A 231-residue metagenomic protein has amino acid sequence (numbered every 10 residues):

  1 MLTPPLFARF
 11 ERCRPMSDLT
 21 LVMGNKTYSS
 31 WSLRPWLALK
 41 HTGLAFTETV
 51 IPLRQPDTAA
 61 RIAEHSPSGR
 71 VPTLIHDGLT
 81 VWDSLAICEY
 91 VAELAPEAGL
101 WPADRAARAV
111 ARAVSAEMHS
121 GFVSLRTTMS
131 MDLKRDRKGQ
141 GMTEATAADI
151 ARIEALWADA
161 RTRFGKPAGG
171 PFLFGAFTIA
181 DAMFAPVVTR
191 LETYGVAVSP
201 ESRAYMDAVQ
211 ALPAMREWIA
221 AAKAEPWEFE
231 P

Functional and structural regions predicted by a protein language model:
L2, F7-M142: GST-like domain detector, emphasizing the conserved glutathione-binding G-site in the N-terminal thioredoxin-like
L21-M23, T49, G175, E192-T193 (+1 more regions): Short, contiguous strand/loop micro-motifs
W31, W82, W101, W157 (+3 more regions): Tryptophan-centric aromatic hotspots in well-structured domains and transmembrane helices
L44, P96, S120-V123, A158 (+3 more regions): Generic structural signal for secondary-structure transition and capping sites
P52, I179, A222: Short, solvent-exposed turn/loop segments enriched in Gly/Ser/Thr/Pro and often Arg
A98-A103, R126-T128, P171-L173, P200 (+1 more regions): Short, hydrophobic secondary-structure boundary micro-motifs
F122-A211: GST-like fold's C-terminal all-alpha helical module
E201-P231: Long hydrophobic alpha-helical segments typical of transmembrane helices together with their membrane-interfacial
